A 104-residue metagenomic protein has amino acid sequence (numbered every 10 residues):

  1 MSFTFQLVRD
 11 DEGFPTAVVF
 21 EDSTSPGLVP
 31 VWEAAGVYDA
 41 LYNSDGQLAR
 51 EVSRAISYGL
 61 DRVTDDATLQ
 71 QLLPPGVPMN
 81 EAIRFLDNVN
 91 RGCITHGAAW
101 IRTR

Functional and structural regions predicted by a protein language model:
M1-R104: Acidic (Asp/Glu-rich) sequence patches and key acidic residues that form negatively charged surfaces used
